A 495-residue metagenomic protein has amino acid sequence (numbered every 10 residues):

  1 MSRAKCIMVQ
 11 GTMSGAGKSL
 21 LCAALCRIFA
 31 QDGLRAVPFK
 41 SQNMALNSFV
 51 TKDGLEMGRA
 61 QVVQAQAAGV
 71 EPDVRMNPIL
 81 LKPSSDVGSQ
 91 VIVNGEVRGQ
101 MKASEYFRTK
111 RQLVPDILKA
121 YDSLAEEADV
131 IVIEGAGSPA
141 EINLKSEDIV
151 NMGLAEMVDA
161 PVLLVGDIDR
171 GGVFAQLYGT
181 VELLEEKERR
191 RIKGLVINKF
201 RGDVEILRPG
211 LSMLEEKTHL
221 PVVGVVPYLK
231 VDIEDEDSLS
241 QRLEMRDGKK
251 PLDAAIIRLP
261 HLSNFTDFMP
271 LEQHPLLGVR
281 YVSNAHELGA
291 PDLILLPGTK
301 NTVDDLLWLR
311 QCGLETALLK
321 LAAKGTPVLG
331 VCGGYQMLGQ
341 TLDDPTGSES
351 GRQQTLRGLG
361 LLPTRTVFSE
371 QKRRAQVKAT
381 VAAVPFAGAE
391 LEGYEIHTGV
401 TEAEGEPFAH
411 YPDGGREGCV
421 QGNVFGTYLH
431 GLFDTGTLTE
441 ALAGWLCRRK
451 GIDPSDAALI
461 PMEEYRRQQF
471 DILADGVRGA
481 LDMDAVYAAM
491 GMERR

Functional and structural regions predicted by a protein language model:
M1-K320, P327, D344-G347, E370-Q371 (+1 more regions): Flexible phosphate-sensing "switch/lid" loops adjacent to ATP/NTP-binding sites across phosphate-transfer
C332: Catalytic nucleophile serine of serine hydrolases, specifically the conserved "nucleophile elbow" pentapeptide
M337: Conserved catalytic-site region of short-chain dehydrogenase/reductase
S348-A375: Conserved P-loop NTPase catalytic core
